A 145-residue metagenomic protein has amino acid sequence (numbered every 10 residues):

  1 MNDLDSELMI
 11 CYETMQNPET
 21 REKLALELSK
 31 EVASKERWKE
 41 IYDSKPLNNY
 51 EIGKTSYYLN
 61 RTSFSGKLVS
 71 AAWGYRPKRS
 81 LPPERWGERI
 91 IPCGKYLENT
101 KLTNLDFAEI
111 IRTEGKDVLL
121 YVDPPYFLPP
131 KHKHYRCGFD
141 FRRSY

Functional and structural regions predicted by a protein language model:
N2, S6, M15-K133: SAM-dependent nucleic-acid methyltransferase catalytic core
M9: Short alpha-helix immediately C-terminal to the canonical SAM-binding loop
Y12: Conserved SAM-binding loop
F127-Y145: SAM-dependent methyltransferase catalytic-core segment centered on the flexible catalytic loop and adjoining short
